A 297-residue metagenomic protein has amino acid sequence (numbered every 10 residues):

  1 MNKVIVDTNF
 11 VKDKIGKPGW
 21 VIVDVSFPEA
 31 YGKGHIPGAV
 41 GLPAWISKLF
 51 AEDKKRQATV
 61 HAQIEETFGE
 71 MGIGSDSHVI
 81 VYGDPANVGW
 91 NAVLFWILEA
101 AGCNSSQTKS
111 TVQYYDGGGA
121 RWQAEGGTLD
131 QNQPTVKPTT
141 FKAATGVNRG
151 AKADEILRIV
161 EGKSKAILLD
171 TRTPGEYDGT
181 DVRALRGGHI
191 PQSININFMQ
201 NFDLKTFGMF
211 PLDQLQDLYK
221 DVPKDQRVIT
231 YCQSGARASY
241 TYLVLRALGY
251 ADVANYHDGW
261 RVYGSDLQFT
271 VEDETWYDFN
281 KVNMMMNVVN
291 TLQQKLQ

Functional and structural regions predicted by a protein language model:
M1-D7, D13, K48, G119-P191 (+1 more regions): Active-site neighborhoods of enzymes that stabilize oxyanions during catalysis
N2-S75, I159-Q226, S265, W276: Positively charged, proline/Ser/Thr-rich regional signature most characteristic of the Rhodanese/CDC25-like
V25-S26, A44-W45, Y82-D84, Y115-G118 (+4 more regions): Active-site-proximal beta-strand/loop segments in catalytic clefts of secreted hydrolases
V40, Q113-Y115, I194, A254 (+1 more regions): General small-molecule cofactor/ligand-binding pocket signal
K55-I159, T180-D181, G188, A236-R261: Thiolate-centered catalytic microenvironments shared by cysteine-dependent enzyme domains
L204-T206, V228-C232, M286: Short, glycine/charged-rich beta-strand-loop motifs at protein surfaces that mediate ligand recognition and catalysis
F210-D217, K224, I229-L248: Extracellular low-complexity, Gly/Ser/Thr-rich intrinsically disordered linkers and protease-sensitive activation/hinge
D213, A251-F279: Extended hydrophobic/aromatic segments used for targeting, binding, or gating
